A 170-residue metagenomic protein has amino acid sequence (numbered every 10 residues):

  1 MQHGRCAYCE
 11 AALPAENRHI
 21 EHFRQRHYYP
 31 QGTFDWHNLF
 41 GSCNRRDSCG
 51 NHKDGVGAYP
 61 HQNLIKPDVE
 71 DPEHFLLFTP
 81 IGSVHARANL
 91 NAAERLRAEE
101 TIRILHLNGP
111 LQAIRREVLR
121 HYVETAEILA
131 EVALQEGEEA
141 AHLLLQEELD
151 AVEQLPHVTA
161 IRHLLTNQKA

Functional and structural regions predicted by a protein language model:
M1: Aromatic-lined ligand-binding clefts that engage carbohydrates, nucleic acids, or primary amines
Y8-N51, Y59: Histidine-centered nuclease catalytic patch
Y29-H37, S48-S83: Polybasic, low-complexity binding patches
C43-R45, P67, T101-I104: Glycine-rich loops and low-complexity Gly/Arg-rich segments that provide flexible linkers or classic glycine-based
N44-R46, I81, N89: Histidine- and/or cysteine-centered catalytic micro-motif in compact active-site loops
K53-V56, P60-H61, R87-L90, R97-E100: A short secondary-structure junction signal
L90-A170: C-terminal, charged low-complexity interaction regions
